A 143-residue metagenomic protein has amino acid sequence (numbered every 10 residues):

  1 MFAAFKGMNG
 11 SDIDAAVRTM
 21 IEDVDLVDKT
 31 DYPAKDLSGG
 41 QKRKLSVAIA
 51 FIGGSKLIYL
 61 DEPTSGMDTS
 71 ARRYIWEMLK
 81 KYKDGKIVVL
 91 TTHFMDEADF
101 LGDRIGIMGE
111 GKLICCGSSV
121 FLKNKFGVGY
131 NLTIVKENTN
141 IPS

Functional and structural regions predicted by a protein language model:
A4-G7, S11-K29: Conserved ABC ATPase "signature" region
P33-L37: Conserved ABC ATPase signature
V47, I75: Hydrophobic anchor residue at the start of the ABC signature
I52-K56, G85: A short, proline-enriched helix->beta-strand linker immediately N-terminal to the Walker B motif in ABC-type P-loop
I58-D61: Catalytic Walker B motif of ABC-type/P-loop ATPase nucleotide-binding domains
T64-S65: Short loop immediately C-terminal to the Walker-B catalytic DE motif in ABC-type ATPase nucleotide-binding domains
T69-A71, F100: Helix N-cap at the start of a conserved alpha-helix in ABC-type nucleotide-binding domains
E77-S143: ABC transporter nucleotide-binding domain
